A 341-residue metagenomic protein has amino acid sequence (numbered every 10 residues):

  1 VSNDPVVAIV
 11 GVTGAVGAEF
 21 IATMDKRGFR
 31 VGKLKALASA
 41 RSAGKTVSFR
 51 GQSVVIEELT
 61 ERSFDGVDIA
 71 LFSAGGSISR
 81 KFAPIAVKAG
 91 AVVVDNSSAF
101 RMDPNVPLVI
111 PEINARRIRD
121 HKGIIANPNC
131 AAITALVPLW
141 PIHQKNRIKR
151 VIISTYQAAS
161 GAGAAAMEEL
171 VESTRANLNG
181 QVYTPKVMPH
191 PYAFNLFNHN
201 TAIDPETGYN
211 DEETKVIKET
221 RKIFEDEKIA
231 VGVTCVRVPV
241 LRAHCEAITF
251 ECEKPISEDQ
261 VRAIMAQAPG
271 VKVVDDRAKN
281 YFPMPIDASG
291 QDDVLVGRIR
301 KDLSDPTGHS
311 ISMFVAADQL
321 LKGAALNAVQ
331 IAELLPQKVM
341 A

Functional and structural regions predicted by a protein language model:
V1-Y192, K228-A230, K254, A263 (+5 more regions): N-terminal Rossmann-like NAD(P) cofactor-binding subdomain of oxidoreductases, focused on the glycine-rich
N195-L241: Oxyanion-binding "anion nests"
R237-P239, D318-K322: Glycine-rich phosphate/pyrophosphate-binding beta-alpha loops
R242-A247: Conserved glycine-rich beta-strand-loop-beta hairpin in the small C-terminal domain of fold type I
T249-E251: Short hydrophobic/aromatic beta-strand micro-patches that form the beta-sheet surface supporting nucleotide- or nucleic
K254-R262, G323-A324: Short, conserved charged micro-motifs
Q260, M265-D275: A common structural junction motif
K272-R298: A glycine-rich dinucleotide-binding beta-alpha-beta segment and adjacent secondary-structure elements that constitute
